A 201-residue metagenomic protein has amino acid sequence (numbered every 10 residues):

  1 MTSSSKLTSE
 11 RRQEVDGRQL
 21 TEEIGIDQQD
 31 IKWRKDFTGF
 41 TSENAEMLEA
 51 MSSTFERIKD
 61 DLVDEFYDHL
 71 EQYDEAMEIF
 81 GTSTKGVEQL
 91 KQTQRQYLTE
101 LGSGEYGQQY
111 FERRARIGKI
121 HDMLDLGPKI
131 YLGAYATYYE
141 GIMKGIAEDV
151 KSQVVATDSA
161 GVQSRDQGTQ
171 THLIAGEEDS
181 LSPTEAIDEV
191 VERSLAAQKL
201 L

Functional and structural regions predicted by a protein language model:
T2-D30, D36-A45, D60, K91-L201: Long, amphipathic alpha-helical coupling/dimerization segments that relay conformational signals between
L48, F66-Y67, E71-G102: Structured interaction and signal-relay segments at domain junctions
A50-S53: Short, motif-level signal for alpha-helix interfacial/capping segments enriched in acidic residues and aromatics/proline
